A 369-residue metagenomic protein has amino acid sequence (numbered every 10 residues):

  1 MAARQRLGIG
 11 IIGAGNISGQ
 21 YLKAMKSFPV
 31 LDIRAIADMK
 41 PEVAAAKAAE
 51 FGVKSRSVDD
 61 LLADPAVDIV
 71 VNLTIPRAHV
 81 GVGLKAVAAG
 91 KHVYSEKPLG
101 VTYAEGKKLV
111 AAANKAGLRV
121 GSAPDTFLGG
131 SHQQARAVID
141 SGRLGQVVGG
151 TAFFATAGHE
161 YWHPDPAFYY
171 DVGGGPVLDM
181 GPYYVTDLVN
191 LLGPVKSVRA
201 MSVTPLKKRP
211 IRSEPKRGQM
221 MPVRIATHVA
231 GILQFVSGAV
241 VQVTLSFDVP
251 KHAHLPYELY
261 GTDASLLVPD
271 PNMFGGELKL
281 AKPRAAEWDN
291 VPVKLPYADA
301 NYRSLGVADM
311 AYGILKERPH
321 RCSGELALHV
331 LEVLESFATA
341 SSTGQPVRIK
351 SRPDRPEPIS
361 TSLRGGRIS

Functional and structural regions predicted by a protein language model:
M1-F51, G366-I368: N-terminal Rossmann-like dinucleotide-binding module
Y21, V53-A112: Beta-loop-alpha module in the N-terminal Rossmann-like domain of NAD(P)-dependent dehydrogenases, especially those
L31-D32, N290-V293, Y312-V330: Glycine- and charged-residue-rich phosphate/anionic-cofactor binding loop of Rossmann-like
M39, P296-A308: Active-site loop of classical SDR/Rossmann-like NAD(P)-dependent oxidoreductases, centered on the catalytic Tyr-X3-Lys
Y94-S95, V120-S122, V243, V268: Hydrophobic residues in well-ordered beta-strands that form the structural core
K108-T126, L144-G150: Rossmann-fold dehydrogenase core element
T126-P222, G344: Predominantly a Rossmann-like dinucleotide-binding segment in NAD(P)-dependent oxidoreductases
T186-E277, S304-R318, L334-F337, K350-S369: Contiguous beta-strand/loop segments that form the cofactor/metal-binding neighborhood of enzyme cores
